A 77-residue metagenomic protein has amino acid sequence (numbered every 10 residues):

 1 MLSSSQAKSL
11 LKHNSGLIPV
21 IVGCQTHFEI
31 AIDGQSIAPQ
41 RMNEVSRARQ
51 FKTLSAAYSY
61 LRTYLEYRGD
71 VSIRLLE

Functional and structural regions predicted by a protein language model:
M1-K12, Q50: Negatively charged, low-complexity tracts enriched in Asp/Glu with abundant Ser/Thr
L11-H13, V22, T63-L65: A generic structural signal for short, solvent-exposed coil/turn residues that cap or connect secondary-structure
P19-S46: Short aromatic-glycine-(Arg/Gly/Cys) micro-motifs in beta-strand/loop hairpins
A38, R74-E77: Intrinsically disordered, low-complexity tails and linkers flanking structured cores
Q50-L65: A short, charged, amphipathic alpha-helix used as a generic interaction element across diverse proteins
Y64-L75: A short amphipathic beta-strand at an alpha->beta junction
